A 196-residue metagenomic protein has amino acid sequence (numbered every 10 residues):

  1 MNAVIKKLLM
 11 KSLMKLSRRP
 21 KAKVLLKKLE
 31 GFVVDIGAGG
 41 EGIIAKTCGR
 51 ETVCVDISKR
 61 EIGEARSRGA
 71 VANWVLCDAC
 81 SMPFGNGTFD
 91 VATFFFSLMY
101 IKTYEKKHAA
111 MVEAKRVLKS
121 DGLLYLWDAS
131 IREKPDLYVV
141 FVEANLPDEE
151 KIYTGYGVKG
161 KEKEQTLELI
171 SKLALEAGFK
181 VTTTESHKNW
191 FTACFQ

Functional and structural regions predicted by a protein language model:
M1-S12: Class I SAM-dependent transferase core
S12-G31: Conserved alpha-helix/loop element of class I SAM-dependent methyltransferases that forms part of the SAM/SAH-binding
V34, G39-S81: Class I SAM-dependent methyltransferase SAM/SAH-binding core
T93: A conserved beta-strand element that flanks and buttresses the S-adenosyl-L-methionine
F96-Y100: Short catalytic micro-motifs in class I SAM-dependent methyltransferases
H108-S120: A short glycine-rich, Lys/Arg-flanked "PGG" loop and its adjoining helix->strand segment in the class I
W127-A177, T183-T184: C-terminal alpha-helical "lid/dimerization" subdomain adjacent to the S-adenosyl-L-methionine
A177-Q196: Core SAM-dependent methyltransferase catalytic element
